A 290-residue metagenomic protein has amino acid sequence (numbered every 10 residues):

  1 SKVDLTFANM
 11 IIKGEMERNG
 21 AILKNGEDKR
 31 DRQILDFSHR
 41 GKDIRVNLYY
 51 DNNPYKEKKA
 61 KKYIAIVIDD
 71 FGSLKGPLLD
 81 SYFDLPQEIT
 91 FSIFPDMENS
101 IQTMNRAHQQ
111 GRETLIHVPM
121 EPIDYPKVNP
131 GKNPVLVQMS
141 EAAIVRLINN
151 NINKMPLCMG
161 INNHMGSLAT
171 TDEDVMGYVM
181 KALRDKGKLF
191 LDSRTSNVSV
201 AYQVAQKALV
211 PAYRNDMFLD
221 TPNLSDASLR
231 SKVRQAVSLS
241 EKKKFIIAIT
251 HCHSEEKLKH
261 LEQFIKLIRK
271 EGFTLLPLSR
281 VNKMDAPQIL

Functional and structural regions predicted by a protein language model:
S1-Y63: Non-catalytic propeptide/linker segments at domain boundaries
Y49-N129: Active-site beta->alpha N-cap acidic-glycine motif
I64-I68, Q87-F91, R112-V118, M159-N163 (+4 more regions): Hydrophobic faces of well-ordered beta-strands that scaffold small-molecule active sites in alpha/beta enzyme cores
V67-F71, T90-D96, S140, G160-D172 (+2 more regions): Catalytic beta/alpha-barrel core
K75-L78, N99-Q102, D124-V128, A169-D174 (+2 more regions): Extracytoplasmic/secreted cell-surface and envelope-processing proteins
Q102-N105, Q109, R146, N150 (+4 more regions): Alpha-helical scaffolding segments of alpha/beta enzyme cores, especially the outer helices of TIM-barrel or partial
V128-N153, A169-V175, Y202-S240: Alpha-helical scaffold elements lining the catalytic groove of polysaccharide deacetylases
L183-N197, A201, H253-L290: C-terminal domain-boundary segment and adjacent tail
